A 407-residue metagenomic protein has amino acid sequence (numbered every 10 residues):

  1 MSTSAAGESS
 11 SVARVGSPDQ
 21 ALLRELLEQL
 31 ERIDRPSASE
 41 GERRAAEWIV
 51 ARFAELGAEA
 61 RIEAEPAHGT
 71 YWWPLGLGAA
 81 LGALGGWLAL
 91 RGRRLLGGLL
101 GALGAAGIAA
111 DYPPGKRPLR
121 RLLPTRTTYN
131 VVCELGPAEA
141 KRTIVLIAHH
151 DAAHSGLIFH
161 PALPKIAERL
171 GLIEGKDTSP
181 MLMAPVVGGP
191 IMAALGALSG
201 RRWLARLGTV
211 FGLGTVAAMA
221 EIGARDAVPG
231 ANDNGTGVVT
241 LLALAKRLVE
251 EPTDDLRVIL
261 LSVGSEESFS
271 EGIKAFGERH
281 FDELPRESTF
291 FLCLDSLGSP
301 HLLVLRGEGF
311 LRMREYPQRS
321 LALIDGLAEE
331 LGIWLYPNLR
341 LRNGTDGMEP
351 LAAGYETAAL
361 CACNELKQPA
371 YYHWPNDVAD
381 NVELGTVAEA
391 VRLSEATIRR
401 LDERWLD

Functional and structural regions predicted by a protein language model:
S2-R44, L56, I222-D226, S296-H301 (+2 more regions): N-terminal capping segment at the start of a domain
L22-E25, R44, W48, A243 (+6 more regions): Extracytoplasmic/secreted proteins, especially bacterial periplasmic and envelope-associated proteins
I33-A138, L157-A193, S199-A205: A non-catalytic alpha/beta surface segment that caps or lines the substrate-entry region of metallo-dependent hydrolase
E40-R43, V228-V239, L384-A388: Short, conserved micro-motifs enriched in small and acidic residues
E59-A60, V258, T289, L335-Y336 (+1 more regions): Hydrophobic anchor at the start of a short beta-strand that flanks the dinucleotide cofactor-binding loop
A110-V132, E139-A140, A152-L157, L195-T209 (+3 more regions): Acidic/histidine-rich catalytic neighborhood of metal-dependent amide-processing enzymes
T143-A148: Short beta-strand element of the alpha/beta-hydrolase
P300-D407: Active-site-adjacent substrate-binding region of metalloamidase/peptidase-like peptide-processing proteins
